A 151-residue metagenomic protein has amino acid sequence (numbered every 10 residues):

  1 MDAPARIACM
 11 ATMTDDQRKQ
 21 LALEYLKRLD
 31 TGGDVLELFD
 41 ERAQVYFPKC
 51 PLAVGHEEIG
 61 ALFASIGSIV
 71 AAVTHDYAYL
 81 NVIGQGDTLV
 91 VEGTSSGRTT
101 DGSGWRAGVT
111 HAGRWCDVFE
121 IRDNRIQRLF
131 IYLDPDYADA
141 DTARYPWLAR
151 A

Functional and structural regions predicted by a protein language model:
M1-E37, E41, W147-A151: Short, low-complexity N-terminal intrinsically disordered segments enriched in polar/charged residues
D2, R128-A151: Low-complexity, intrinsically disordered terminal/linker segments enriched in charged and Gly/Pro repeats
L23, G32-L36, D40-G86: A solvent-exposed, acidic/Ser-Thr-rich amphipathic alpha-helical stretch
F39, S95-G97, L133: Short beta-strand segments enriched in hydrophobic/aromatic residues within well-folded beta-rich domains
I69-A72, G97-T110: Short, cysteine-centered beta-strand-loop-beta hairpins and adjacent loop/turn segments enriched in charged/polar
T74-Y77, T110-C116: Short, surface-exposed coil-to-beta transition loops
V82-L89, E120-Q127: A short, structured loop/turn motif at beta-sheet edges
G86-T99: A short hydrophobic beta-strand element
